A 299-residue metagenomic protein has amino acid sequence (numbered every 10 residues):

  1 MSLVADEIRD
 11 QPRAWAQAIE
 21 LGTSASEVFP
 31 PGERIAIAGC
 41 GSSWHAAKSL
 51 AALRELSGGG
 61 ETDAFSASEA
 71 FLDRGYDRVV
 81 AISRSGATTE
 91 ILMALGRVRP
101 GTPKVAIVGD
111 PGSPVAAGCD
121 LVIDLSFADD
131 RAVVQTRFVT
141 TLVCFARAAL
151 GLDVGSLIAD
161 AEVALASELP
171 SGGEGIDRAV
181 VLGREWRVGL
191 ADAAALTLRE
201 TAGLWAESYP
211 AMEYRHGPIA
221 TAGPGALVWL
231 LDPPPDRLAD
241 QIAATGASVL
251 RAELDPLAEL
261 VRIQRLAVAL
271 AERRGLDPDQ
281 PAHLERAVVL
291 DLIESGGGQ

Functional and structural regions predicted by a protein language model:
M1-E33: An N-terminal, well-structured beta->alpha segment
M1-R13, S126-F138, P256-L260, Q280-P281: A cross-family phosphate/adenosyl-ligand binding-site feature
A5, G155-L157, Y209, G275-A282: Flexible, glycine/charged-enriched surface loops at secondary-structure junctions
D10-L21, G59, P100, F127 (+7 more regions): Generic secondary-structure signature for well-ordered alpha-helical cores
Q17, L21, P30-R78, G175-G223 (+2 more regions): Anionic-ligand anchoring segments at beta-strand to alpha-helix junctions in alpha/beta enzyme folds, i.e., glycine
P31-A159, L165-A166, R184, G225-A252 (+1 more regions): Glycine-rich phosphate-binding loops that contact phosphosugars or nucleotide phosphates
C119, P233-P234, Q241-Q299: Phosphate-moiety recognition in structured ligand-binding domains
A159-E168, A206-H216, D232-P233: A general structural motif
